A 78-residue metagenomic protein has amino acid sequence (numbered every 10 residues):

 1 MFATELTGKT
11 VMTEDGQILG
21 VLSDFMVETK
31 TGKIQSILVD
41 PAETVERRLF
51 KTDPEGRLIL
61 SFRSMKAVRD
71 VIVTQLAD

Functional and structural regions predicted by a protein language model:
M1-D78: Peripheral interaction segments used for macromolecular assembly
